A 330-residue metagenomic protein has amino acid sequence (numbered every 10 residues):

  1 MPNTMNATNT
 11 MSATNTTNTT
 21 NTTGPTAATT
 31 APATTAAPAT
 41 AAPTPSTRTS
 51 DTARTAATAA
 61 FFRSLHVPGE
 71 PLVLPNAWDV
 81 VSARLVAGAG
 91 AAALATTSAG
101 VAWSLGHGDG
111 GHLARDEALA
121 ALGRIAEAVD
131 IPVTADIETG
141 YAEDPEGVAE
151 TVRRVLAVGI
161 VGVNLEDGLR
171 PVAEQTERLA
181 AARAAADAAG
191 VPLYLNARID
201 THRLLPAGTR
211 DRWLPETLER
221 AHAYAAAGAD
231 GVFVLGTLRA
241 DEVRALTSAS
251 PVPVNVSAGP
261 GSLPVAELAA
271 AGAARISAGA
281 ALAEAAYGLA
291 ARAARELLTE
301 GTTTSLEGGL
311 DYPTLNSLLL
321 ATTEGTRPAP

Functional and structural regions predicted by a protein language model:
M1-A57, A329: Intrinsically disordered, low-complexity terminal tails and inter-domain linkers enriched for S/T/G/P/D/E
P2, D51-T55, A281-P330: Extended, intrinsically disordered, low-complexity segments
N3-N9, N15-N21, N76, N164 (+3 more regions): Detector for Asparagine
R54-A135, T139-A278, E284-E296, P328: Alpha/beta enzyme core
